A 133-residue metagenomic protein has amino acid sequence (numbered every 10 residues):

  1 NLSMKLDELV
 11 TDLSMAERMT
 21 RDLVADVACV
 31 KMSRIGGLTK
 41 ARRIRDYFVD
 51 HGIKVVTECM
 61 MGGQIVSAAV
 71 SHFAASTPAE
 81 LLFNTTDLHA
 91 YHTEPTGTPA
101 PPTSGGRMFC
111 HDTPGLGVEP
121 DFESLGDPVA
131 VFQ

Functional and structural regions predicted by a protein language model:
N1-K5, V10-H111: Shared catalytic-loop signature of beta/alpha-barrel
P95-Q133: N-terminal capping/lid subdomain adjacent to the active-site entrance of alpha/beta enzymes
